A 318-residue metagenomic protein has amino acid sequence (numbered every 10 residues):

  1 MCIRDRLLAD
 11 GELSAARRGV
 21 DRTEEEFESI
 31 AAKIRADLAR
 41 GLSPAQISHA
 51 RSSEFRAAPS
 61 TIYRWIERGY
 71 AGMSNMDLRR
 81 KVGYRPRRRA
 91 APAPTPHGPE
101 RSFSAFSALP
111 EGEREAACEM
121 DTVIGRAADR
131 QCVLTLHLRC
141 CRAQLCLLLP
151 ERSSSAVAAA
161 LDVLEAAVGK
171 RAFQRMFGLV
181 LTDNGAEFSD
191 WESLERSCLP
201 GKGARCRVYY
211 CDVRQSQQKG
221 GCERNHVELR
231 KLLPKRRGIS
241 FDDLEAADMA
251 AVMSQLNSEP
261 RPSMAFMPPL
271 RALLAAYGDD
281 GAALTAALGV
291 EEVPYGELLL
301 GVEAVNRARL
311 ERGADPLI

Functional and structural regions predicted by a protein language model:
M1-I3: Short, small-residue-biased leader/transition segments that mark boundaries at the very start of proteins
R6-E54, S104-P110: A short, amphipathic alpha-helix used for macromolecular contacts
A57-E111: Basic, flexible linker segments flanking DNA-binding modules in nucleic acid-interacting mobile-element proteins
S107-L145: An active-site-proximal beta-strand-loop segment
R126-D129, C146-A172: Active-site beta-loop-alpha junctions of metal-dependent nucleic acid enzymes, especially the RNase H-like/DDE
T182-N184, S189-E192, C198, G203 (+2 more regions): RNase H-like two-metal-ion nuclease catalytic core shared by retroviral integrases and related mobile-element nucleases
E192, K235-I318: C-terminal domain-tail junction helix/linker
